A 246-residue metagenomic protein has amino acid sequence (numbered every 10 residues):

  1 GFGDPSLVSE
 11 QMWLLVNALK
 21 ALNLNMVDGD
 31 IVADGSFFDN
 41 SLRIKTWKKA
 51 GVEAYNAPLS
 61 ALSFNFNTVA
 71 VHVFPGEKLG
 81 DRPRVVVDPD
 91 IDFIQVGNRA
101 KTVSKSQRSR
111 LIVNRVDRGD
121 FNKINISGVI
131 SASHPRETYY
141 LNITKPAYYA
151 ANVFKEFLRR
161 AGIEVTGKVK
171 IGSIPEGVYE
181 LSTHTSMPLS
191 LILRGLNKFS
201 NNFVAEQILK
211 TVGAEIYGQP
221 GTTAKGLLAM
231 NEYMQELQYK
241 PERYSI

Functional and structural regions predicted by a protein language model:
G1-E242: Conserved serine DD-peptidase/penicillin-binding transpeptidase domain and beta-lactam-recognizing active-site
Y244-I246: Short acidic/histidine-rich active-site segments
